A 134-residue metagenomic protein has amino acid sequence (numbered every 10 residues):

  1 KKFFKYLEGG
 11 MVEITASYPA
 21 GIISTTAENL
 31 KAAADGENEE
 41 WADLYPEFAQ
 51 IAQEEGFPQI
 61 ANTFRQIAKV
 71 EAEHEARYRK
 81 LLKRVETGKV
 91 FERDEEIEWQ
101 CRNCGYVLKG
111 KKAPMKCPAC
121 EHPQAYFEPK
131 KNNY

Functional and structural regions predicted by a protein language model:
K1-Y134: Non-heme di-metal
